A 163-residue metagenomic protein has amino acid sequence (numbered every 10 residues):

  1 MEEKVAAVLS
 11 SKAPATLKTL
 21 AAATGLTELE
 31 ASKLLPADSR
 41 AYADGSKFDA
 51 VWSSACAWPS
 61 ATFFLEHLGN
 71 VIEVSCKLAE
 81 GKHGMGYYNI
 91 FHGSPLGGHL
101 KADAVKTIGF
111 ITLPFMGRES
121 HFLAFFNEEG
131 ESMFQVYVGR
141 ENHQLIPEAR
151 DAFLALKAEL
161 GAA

Functional and structural regions predicted by a protein language model:
M1-A163: Eukaryotic intrinsically disordered, low-complexity regulatory linkers and tails enriched in Ser/Thr/Pro
